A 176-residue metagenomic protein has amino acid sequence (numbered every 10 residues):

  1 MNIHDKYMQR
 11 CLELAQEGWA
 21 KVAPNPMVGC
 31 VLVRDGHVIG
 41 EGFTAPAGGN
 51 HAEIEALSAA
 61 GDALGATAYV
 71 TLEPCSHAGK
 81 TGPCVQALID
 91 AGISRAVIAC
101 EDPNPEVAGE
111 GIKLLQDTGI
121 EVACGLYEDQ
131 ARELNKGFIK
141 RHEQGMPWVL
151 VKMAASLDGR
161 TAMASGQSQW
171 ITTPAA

Functional and structural regions predicted by a protein language model:
I3-A23, R141: Short, basic/aromatic recognition patches
Y7, C11-L14, P26, V38 (+4 more regions): Generic hydrophobic secondary-structure packing signal
R10-L14, E55, A59, L114 (+3 more regions): Alpha-helical scaffold segments in soluble metabolic enzymes
C11, G29, C75, L115 (+1 more regions): Residue-level signal for inorganic ion chemistry
P24-M27, W148-V149: Short, small/polar residue-rich loop motifs at catalytic or cofactor-binding pockets
M27-G36, M153-A154: Short beta-strand scaffold segments in enzyme catalytic cores
L32-Q130: Zn2+-dependent cytidine deaminase-like catalytic core
I120-A176: N-terminal nucleotide/polyanion-binding subdomain common to many enzyme families
